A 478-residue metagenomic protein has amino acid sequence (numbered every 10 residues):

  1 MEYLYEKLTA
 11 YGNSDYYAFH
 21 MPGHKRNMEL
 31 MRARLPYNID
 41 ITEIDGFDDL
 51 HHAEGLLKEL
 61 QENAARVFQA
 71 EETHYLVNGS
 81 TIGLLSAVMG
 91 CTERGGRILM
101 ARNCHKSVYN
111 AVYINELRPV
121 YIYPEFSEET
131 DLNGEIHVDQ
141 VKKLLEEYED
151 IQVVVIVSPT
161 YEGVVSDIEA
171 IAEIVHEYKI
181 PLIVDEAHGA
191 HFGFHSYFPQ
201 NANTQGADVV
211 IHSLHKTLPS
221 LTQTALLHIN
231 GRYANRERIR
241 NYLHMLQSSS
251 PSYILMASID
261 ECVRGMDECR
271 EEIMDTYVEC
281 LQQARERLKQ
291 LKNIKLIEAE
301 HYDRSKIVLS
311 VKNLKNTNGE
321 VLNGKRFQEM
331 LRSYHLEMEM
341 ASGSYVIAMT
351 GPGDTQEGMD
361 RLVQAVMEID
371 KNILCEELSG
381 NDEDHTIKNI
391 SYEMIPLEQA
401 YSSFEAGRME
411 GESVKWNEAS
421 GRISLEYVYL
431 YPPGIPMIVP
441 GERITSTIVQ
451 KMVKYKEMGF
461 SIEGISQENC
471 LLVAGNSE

Functional and structural regions predicted by a protein language model:
M1-Y37, Y429, P433-P436, I465-S466 (+1 more regions): N-terminal glycine-rich, Lys/His-bearing helix-loop that initiates the first secondary-structure elements of many
L4-T9, L30-M31, V67-A70, S80-E298 (+1 more regions): Conserved PLP-enzyme active-site core in the AAT-like
R26, Y161, K216-T217, R232-A234 (+6 more regions): Short, glycine-/Ser/Thr-/acidic-enriched flexible segments
P36-G79: Conserved N-terminal alpha-helix of the aminotransferase class I/II PLP-enzyme fold
H74-L76, V154-V157, V346-G351: Short glycine-rich or small-residue beta-strand-to-loop segments that form or flank ligand, phosphate, metal/Fe-S
E116, Y121, E457-E468: Short, compositionally biased
E286-T447, K451-G464: Conserved C-terminal alpha-helix-loop-beta "cap" of PLP-dependent enzymes that closes/shapes the active-site mouth
